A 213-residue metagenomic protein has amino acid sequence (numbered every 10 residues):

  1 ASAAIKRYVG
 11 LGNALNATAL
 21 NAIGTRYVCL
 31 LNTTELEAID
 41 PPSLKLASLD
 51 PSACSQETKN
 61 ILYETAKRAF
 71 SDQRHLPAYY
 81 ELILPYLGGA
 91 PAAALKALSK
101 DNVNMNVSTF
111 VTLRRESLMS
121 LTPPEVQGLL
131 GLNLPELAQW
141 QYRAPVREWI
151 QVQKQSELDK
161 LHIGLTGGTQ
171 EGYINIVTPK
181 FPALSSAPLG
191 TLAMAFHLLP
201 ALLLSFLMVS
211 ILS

Functional and structural regions predicted by a protein language model:
A1-S213: General marker for long, soluble alpha-helical cores
